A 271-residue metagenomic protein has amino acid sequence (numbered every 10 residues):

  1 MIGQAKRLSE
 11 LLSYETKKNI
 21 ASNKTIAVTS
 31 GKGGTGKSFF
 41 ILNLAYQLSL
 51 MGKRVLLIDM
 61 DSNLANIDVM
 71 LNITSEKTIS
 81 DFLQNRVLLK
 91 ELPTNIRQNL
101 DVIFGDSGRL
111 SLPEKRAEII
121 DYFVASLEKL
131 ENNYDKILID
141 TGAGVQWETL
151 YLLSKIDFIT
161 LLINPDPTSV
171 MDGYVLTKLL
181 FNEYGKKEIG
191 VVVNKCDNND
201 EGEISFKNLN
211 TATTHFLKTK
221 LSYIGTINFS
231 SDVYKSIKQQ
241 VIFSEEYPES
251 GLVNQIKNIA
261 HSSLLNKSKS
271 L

Functional and structural regions predicted by a protein language model:
M1-K32: Extreme N-terminal, non-catalytic leader segments that precede Walker-type/kinase nucleotide-binding cores
T25-L89: Walker A/P-loop NTP-binding active-site region of P-loop NTPases, recognizing the glycine-rich GxxxxGKT/S
S30, D59, F104-S107, T141 (+2 more regions): Flexible glycine-/small-residue-rich
M60-N132, K238-Q239: P-loop/Walker-type NTP enzyme "switch/lid" segment
I73-K77, L179-L180, K207-N210, F243-S244: Short, hinge-like loop/turn segments at secondary-structure boundaries
N132, K136, T141-G225: Conserved catalytic-core segment of NTP-binding enzymes
H215-F243, I256: Beta-strand-loop-alpha "switch" segments that mediate conformational coupling across diverse proteins
K238-L271: NTP-binding/hydrolysis catalytic cores, primarily Walker-type P-loop NTPases
